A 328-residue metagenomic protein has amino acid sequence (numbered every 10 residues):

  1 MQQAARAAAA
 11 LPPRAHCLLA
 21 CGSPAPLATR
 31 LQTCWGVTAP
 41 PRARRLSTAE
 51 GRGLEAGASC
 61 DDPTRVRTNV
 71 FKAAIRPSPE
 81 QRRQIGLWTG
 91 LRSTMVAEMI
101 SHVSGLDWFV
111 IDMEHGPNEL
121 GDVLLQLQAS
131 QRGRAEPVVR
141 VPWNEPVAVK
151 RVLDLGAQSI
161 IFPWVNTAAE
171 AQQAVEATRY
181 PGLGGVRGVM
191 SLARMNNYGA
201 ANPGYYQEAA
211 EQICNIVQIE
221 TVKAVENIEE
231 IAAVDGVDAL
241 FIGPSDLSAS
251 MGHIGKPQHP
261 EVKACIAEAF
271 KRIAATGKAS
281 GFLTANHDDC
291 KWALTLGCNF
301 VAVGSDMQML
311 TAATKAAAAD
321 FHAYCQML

Functional and structural regions predicted by a protein language model:
M1-R30, C34: N-terminal chloroplast transit peptides
A8, L18, P40-L328: Expand to "…catalyze enediolate/carbanion chemistry for C-C bond making/breaking, isomerization, decarboxylation
